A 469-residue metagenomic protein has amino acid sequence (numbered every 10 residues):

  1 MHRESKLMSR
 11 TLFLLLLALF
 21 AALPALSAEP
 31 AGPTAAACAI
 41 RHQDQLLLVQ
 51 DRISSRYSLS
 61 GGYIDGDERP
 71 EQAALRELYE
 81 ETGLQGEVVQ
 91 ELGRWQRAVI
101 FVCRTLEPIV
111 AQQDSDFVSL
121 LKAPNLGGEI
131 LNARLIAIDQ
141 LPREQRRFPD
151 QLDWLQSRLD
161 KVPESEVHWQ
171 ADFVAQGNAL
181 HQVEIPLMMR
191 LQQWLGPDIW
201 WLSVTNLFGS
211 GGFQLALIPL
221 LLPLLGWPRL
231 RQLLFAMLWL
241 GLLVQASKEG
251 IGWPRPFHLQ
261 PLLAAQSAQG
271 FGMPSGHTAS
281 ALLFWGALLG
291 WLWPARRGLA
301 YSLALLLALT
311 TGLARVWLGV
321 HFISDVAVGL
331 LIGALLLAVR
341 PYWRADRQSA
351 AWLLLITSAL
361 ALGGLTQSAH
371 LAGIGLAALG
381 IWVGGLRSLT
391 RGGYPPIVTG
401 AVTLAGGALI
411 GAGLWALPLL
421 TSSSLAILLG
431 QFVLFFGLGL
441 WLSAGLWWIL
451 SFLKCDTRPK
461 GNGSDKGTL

Functional and structural regions predicted by a protein language model:
F13-A22: Bacterial N-terminal signal peptides
L26-L47, G93: Conserved N-terminal beta-strand and adjoining loop/helix that marks the start of the Nudix/MutT-like hydrolase domain
Q43-R76: Conserved Nudix-box catalytic region and its N-terminal flanking loop in Nudix hydrolases and closely related
I64-Q90, R94-V174: Unchanged
Q156-G272, T278-W293, I356, L360-L469: Hydrophobic alpha-helical bundle signature of multipass membrane enzymes
L230-L234, G298-Y301, F322-V326, R347-A351 (+1 more regions): Short, aromatic-rich membrane-interface segments at the entry and exit of alpha-helical transmembrane domains
L234-I251, L299-W317: Small-polar-interrupted transmembrane alpha-helices in polytopic inner-membrane proteins
I251-L263, A308-V339: Interfacial helix-loop-helix junctions of multi-pass membrane proteins
